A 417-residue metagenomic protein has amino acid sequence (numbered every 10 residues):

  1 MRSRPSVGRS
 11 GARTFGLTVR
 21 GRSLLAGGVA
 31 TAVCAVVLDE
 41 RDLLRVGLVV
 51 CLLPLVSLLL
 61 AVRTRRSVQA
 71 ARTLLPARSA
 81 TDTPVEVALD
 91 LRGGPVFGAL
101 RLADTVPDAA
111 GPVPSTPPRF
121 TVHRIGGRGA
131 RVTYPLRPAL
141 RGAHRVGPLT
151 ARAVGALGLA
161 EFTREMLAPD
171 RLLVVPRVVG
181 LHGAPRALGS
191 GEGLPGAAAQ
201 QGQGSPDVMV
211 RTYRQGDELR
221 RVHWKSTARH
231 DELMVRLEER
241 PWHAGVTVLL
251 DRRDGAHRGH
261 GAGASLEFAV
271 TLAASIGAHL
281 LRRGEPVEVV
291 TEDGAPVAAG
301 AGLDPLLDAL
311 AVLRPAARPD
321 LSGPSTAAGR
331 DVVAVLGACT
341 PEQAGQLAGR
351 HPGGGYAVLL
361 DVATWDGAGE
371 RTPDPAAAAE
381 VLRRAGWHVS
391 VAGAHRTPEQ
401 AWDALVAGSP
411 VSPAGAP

Functional and structural regions predicted by a protein language model:
M1-A12, L24, G183, Q215-P417: Exposed, interaction-prone extracellular/peripheral surfaces
M1-A71: Extracellular/lumenal glycan-associated context and N-glycosylation machinery
V36-V37, A139, V248, A334: Short conserved micro-motifs on helix faces and helix-strand junctions that flank and scaffold key functional residues
V49, G204, T372: Electropositive phosphate-/nucleotide-binding environments in soluble metabolic enzymes
L52-A301: An amphipathic, basic-hydrophobic helix/alpha-beta surface used to engage anionic, phosphate-rich ligands or surfaces
